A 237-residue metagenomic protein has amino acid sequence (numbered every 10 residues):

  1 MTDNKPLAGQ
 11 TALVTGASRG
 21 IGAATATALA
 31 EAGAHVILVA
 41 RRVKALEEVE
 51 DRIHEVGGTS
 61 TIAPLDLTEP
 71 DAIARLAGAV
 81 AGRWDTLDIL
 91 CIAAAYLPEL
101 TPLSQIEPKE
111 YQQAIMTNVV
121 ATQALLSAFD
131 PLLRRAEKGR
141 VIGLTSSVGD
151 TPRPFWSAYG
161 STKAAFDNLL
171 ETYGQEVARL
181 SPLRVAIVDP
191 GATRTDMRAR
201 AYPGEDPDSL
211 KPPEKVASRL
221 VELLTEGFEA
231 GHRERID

Functional and structural regions predicted by a protein language model:
T11, S18-R19: Conserved glycine-rich cofactor-binding loop
T15, L87-A95, N118, G143 (+1 more regions): Rossmann-fold scaffold of SDR-type NAD(P)-dependent oxidoreductases
A32-E48: Conserved glycine-rich Rossmann-like NAD(P)H-binding loop of the short-chain dehydrogenase/reductase
A74, A95-Q112, F155: Conserved mid-core segment of classical short-chain dehydrogenase/reductases
G78-G82, T117-E137, Q175: Amphipathic alpha-helical dimer-interface segment in Rossmann-like NAD(P)H-dependent oxidoreductases
Y96, R134-R179, A192: Catalytic loop of short-chain dehydrogenase/reductase
S104-Q123, I142, F166: Catalytic Tyr-X3-Lys loop
L183, I187-V188, T195, P203-D237: C-terminal helical subdomain
